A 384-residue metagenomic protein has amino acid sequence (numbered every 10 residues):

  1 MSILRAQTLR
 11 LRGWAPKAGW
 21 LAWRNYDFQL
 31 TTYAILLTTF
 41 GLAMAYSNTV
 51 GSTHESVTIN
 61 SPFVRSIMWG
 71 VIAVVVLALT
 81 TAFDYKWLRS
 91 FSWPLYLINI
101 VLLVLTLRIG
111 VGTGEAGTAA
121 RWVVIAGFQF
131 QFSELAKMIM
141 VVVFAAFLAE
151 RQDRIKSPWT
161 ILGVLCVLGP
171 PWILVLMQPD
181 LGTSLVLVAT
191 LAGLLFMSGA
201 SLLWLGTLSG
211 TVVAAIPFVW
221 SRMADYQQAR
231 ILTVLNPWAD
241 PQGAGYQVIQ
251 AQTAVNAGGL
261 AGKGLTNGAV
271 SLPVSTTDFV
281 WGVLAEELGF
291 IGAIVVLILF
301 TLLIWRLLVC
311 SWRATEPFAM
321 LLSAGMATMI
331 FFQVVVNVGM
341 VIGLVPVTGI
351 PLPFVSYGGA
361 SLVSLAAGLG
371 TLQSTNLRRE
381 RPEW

Functional and structural regions predicted by a protein language model:
M1-A45, I67: N-terminal transmembrane signal-anchor/hairpin module of polytopic inner-membrane proteins
M1-K17, V338-W384: A juxtamembrane structural motif centered on a specific transmembrane helix
T31-S47, S52-A244, G282-I342, A367-T371: Hydrophobic alpha-helical transmembrane segments of multi-pass inner membrane proteins, especially in bacterial systems
D180-L185, A261-G264, S275-T277, F290-I294 (+4 more regions): Transmembrane helix boundary and interhelical junction motifs in multipass membrane proteins
G243-A244, A269-P273, L344: Replace "in large, NTP-powered and nucleic-acid-processing enzymes" with "in large, NTP-powered factors and other
V255-I291, A314, F318: Long extracytoplasmic/lumenal interhelical loops at the membrane interface of multi-pass membrane proteins
